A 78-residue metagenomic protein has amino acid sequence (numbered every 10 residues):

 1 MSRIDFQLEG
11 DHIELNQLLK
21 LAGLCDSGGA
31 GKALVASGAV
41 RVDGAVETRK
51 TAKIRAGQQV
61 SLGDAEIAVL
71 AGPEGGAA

Functional and structural regions predicted by a protein language model:
M1-I13: A detector for short, charged/polar N-terminal pre-domain segments
I13-A56: A basic, amphipathic helix-loop patch mediating RNA/tRNA/ribosome contacts
V40-A78: S4-like RNA-binding module at protein N-termini
